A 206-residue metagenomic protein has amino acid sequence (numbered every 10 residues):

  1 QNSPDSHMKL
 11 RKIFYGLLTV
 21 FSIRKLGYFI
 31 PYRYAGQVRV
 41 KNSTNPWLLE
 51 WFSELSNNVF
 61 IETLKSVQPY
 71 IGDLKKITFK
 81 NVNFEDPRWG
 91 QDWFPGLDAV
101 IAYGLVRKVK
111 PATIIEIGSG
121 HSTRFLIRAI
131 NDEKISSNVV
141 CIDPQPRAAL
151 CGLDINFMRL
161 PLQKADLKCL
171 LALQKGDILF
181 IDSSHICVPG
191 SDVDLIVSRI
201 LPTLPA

Functional and structural regions predicted by a protein language model:
N2-A206: A short alpha-helical cap/connector motif
